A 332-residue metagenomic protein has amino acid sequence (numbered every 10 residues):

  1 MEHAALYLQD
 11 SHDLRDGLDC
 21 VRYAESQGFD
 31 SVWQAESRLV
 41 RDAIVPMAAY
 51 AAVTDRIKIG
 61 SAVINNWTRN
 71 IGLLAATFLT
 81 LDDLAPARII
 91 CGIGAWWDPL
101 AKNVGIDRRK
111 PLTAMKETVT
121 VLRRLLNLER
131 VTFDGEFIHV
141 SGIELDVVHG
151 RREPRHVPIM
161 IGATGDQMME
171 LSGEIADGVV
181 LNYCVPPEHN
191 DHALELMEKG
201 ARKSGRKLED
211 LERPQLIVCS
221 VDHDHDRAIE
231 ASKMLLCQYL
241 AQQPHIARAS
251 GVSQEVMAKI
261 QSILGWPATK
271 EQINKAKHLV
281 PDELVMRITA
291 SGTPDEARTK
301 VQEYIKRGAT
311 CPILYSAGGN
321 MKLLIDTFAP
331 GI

Functional and structural regions predicted by a protein language model:
M1-A62, V157: N-terminal beta1-alpha1-beta2 module of alpha/beta enzyme domains
E2-L8, V32-Q34, K58-A62, I89-I93 (+4 more regions): Hydrophobic faces of well-ordered beta-strands that scaffold small-molecule active sites in alpha/beta enzyme cores
E2-R15, I64-I71, E153-T164, C219-S220 (+1 more regions): Active-site mouth loops of central-metabolism enzymes
H12-A24, L74-T77, A163-L171, S232 (+1 more regions): Short, acidic/polar
R22-E25, M47-K58, F78-I89, G173-E174 (+2 more regions): Acidic (Asp/Glu)-rich catalytic clusters
S31-V53, N65, K102, Y183-P187 (+1 more regions): Glycine-rich, proline-tolerant flexible connector loops at the mouths of alpha/beta enzymes
A43-I64, T68, E117-V121, L125 (+1 more regions): Alpha-helix-loop-beta-strand connector modules within alpha/beta enzyme cores
R109-G150, N190-K306: An alpha-helical appendage that flanks or caps ligand/catalytic pockets
